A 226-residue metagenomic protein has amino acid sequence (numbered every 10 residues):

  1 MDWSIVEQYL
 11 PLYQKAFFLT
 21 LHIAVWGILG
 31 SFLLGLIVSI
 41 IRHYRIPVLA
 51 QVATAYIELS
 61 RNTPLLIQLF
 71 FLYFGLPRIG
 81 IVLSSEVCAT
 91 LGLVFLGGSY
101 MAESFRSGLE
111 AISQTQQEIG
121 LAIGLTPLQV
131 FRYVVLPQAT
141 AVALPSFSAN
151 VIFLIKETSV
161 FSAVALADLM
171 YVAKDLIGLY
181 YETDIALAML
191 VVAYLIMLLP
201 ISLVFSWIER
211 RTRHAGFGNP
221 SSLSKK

Functional and structural regions predicted by a protein language model:
M1-K226: Transmembrane alpha-helices and adjacent helix-loop boundaries
